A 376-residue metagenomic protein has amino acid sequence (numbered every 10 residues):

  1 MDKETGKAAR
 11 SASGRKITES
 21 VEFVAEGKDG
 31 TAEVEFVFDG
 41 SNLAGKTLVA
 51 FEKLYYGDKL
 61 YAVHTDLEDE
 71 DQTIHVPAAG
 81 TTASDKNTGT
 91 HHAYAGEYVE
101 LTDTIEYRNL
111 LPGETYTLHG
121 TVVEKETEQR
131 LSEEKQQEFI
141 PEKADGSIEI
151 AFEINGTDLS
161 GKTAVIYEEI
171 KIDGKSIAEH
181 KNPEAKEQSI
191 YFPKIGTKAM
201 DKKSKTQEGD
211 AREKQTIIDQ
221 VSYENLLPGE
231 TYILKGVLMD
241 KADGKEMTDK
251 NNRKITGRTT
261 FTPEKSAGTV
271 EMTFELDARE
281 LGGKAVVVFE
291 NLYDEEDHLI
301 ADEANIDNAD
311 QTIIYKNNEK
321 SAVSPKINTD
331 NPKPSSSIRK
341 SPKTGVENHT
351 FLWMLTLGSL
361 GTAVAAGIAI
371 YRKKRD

Functional and structural regions predicted by a protein language model:
A25-V37, K143-E153, E264-E275: Aromatic sugar-binding surface patches on proteins that engage polysaccharides or sugar-phosphate polymers
F38-A50, T157-I166, A278-V288: Short glycine/proline/serine/threonine-rich loop/turn segments at secondary-structure transition edges
L60-A78, S176-P193, H298-S321: Short beta-strand elements
G80-H91, G196-Q207, N328, P342: Short, solvent-exposed loop/edge segments of extracellular or virion-exposed proteins
H92-T104, T206-Q220: Contiguous beta-strand segments within globular domains
K316-E347: C-terminal low-complexity, Ser/Thr- and acidic/Pro-rich disordered "stalk" regions positioned immediately N-terminal
T344-G358: Juxtamembrane/start-of-transmembrane alpha-helix segments at the extracytoplasmic/lumenal side of membrane anchors
G361-D376: C-terminal membrane-anchoring or membrane-association module
